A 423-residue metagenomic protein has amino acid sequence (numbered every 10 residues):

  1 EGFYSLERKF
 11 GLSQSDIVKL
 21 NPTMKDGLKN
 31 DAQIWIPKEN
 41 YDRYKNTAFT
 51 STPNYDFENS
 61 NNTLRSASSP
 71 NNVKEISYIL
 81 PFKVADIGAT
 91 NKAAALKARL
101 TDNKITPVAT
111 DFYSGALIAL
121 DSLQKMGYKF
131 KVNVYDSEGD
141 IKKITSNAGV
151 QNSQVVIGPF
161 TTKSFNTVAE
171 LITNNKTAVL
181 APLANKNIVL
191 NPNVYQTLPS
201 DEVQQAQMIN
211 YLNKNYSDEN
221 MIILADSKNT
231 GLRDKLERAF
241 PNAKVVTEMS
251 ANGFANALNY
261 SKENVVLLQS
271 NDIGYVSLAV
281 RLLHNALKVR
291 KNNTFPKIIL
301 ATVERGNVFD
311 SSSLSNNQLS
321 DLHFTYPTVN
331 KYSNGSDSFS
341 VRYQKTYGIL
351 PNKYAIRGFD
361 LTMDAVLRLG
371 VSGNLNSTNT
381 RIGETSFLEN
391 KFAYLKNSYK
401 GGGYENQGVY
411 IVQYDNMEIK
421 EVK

Functional and structural regions predicted by a protein language model:
E1-G11, S15, K19-K423: Extracytosolic ligand-binding ectodomains
